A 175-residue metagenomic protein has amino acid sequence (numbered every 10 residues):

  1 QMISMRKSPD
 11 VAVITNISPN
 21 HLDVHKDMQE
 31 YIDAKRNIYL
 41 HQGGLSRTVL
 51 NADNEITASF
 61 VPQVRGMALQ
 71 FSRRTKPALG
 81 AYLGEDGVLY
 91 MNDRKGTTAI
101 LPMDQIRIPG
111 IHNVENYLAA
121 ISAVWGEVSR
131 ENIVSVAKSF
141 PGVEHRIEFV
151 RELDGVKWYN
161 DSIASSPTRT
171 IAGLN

Functional and structural regions predicted by a protein language model:
Q1-P77, Y82-G84, L101-R107: Flexible active-site lid/hinge loop adjacent to a nucleotide/diphosphate and Mg2+-phosphate binding pocket
D10, N92-R94, Q105, T170: Short, flexible segments with low predicted structural confidence
D53, R73-K76, R94, G142 (+1 more regions): Residues that form or immediately flank small-molecule/cofactor binding pockets and catalytic motifs
T75, K95, P109-N113: Active-site glycine/GP-rich loop and adjacent strand/helix microenvironment that borders small-molecule binding pockets
Y82-L101, V143-R151: Acidic-glycine-rich active-site phosphate/pyrophosphate-binding loop
M103-N175: Nucleotide phosphate-binding/pyrophosphate-handling subdomain across enzymes that bind or process nucleotide phosphates
